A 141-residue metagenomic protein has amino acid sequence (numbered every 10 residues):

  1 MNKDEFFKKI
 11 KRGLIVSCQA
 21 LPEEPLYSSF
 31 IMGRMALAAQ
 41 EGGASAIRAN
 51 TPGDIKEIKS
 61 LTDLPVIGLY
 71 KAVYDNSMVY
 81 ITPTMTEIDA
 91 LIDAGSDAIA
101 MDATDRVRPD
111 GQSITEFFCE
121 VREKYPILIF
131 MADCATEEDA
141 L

Functional and structural regions predicted by a protein language model:
N2-L141: Alpha/beta enzyme core
